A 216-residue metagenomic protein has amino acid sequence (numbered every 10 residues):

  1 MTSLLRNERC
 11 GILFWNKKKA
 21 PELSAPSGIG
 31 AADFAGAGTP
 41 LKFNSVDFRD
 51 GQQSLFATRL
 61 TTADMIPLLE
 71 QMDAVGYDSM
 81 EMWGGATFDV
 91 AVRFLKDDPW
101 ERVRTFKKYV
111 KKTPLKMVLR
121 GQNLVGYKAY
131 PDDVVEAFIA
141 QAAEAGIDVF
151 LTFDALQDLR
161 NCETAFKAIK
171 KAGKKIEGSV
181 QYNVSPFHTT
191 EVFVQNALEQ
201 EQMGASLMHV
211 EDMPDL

Functional and structural regions predicted by a protein language model:
F14-V134, A142: N-terminal capping/small domains of soluble enzymes
T62-M80, W100-P114, K128-L216: Alpha/beta enzyme core
